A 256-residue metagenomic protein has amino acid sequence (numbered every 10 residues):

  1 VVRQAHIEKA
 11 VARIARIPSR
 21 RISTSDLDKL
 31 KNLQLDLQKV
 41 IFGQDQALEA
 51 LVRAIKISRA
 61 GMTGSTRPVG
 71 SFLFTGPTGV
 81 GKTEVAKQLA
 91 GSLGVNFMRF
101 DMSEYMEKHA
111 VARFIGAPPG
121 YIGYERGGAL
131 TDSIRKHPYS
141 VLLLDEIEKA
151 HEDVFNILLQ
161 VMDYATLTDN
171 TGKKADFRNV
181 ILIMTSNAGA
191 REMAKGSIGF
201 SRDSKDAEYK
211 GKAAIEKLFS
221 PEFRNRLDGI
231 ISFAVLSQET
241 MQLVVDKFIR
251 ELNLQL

Functional and structural regions predicted by a protein language model:
V1-L256: AAA+ P-loop NTPase nucleotide-binding core of proteostasis motors
